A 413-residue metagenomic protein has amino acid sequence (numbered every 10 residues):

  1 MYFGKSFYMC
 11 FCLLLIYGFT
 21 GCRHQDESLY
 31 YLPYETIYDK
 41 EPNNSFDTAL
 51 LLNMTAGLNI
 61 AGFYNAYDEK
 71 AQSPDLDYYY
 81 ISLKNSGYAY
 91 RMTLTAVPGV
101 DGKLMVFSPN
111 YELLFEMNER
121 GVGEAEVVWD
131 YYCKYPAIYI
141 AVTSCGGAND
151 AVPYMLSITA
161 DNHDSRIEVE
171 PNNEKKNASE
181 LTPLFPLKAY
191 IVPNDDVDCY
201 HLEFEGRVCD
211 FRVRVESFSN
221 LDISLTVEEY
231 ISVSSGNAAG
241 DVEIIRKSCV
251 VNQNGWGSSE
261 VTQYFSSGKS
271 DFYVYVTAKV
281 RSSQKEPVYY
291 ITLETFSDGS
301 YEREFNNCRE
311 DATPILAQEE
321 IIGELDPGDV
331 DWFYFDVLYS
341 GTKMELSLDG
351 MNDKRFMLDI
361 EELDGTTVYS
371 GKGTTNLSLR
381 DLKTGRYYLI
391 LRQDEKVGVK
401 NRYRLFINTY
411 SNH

Functional and structural regions predicted by a protein language model:
M1-M9: Bacterial N-terminal signal peptides that target proteins for export
C10-G18: Bacterial N-terminal signal peptides
L15, E243-I244, P314: Generic short N-terminal amphipathic or hydrophobic helices
C22-E35, Y64-H163, A189-S297, G323-R404 (+1 more regions): Acidic, Ser/Thr/Pro-rich low-complexity intrinsically disordered segments
Q25-A56, T159-P183, T292-A317: Predominantly extracellular/luminal regions of secreted and cell-surface proteins, especially disulfide-bonded
G57-A61, L184-L187, Q318-I321: Short, hydrophobic/aromatic-rich segments at coil-to-beta transitions
